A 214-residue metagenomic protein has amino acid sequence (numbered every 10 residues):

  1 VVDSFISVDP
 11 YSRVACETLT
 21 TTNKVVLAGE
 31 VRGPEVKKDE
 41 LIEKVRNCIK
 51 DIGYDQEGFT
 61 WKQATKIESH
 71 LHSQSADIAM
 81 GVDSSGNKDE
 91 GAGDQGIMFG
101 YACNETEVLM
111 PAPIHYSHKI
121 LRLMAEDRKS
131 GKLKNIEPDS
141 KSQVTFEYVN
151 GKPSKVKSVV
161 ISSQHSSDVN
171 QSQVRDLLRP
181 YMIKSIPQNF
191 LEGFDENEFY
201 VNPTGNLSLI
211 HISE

Functional and structural regions predicted by a protein language model:
V2-Q143, S154-P203: Alpha/propeptide regions of enzymes that mature by internal proteolysis
V144-Y148: Core structural elements
G205-L207: Accessory interaction regions appended to the cores of large information-processing enzymes
I210-E214: Conserved small/polar residues in nucleotide/adenosyl-binding loops
